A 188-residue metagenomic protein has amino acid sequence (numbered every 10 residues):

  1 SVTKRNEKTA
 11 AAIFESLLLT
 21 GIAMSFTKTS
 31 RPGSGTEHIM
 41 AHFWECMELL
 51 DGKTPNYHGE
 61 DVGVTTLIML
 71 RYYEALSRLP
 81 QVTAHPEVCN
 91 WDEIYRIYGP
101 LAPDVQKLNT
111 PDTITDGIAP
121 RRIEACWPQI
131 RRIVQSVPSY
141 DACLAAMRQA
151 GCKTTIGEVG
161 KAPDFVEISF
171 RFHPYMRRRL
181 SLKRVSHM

Functional and structural regions predicted by a protein language model:
S1-S34: Carboxylate- and glycine-rich phosphate/diphosphate-binding segment that chelates Mg2+/Mn2+
V2, M47-P55, L76-T83: Inter-helical turn/loop segments and adjacent helix faces that build the functional surface of alpha-helical bundle
K4, T27, R31, K53 (+3 more regions): Generic amphipathic alpha-helical segments used as scaffolds and interaction surfaces in large, multi-domain proteins
I22, E45-L49, L67-A75: Short glycine/serine- and small hydrophobic-enriched flexible loop segments
K28-H42, H58-I68: Conserved phosphate/anionic-ligand binding catalytic regions in large, soluble enzymes, centered on
G35-E37, H42-E45, Y72-E74, G160-A162: A SIS-like phosphosugar-recognition module
D61-C89: Internal hydrophobic scaffold segments of catalytic domains
R78-M188: C-terminal charged capping/lid subdomain of soluble metabolic enzymes
